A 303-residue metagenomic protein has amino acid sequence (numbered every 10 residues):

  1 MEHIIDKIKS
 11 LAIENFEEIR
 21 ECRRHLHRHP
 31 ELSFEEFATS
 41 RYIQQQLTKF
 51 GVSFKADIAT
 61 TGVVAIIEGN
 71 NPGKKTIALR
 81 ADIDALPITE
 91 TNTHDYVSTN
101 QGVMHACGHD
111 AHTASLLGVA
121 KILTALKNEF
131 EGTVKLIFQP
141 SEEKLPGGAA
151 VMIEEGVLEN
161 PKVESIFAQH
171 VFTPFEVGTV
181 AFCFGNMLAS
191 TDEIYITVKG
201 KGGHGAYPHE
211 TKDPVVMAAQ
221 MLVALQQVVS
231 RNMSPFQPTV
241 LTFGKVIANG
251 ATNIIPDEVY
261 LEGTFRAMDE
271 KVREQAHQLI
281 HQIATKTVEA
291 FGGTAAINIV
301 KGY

Functional and structural regions predicted by a protein language model:
E2-H105, A114-E131: Acidic/His- and Gly-rich active-site-bordering loop/insert found across diverse amide/peptide-bond hydrolases
I4, N15-C22, E35-Q46, K75 (+11 more regions): General structural feature for long, well-ordered alpha-helical segments within catalytic domains of soluble enzymes
L26, M152, G263: Residue-level signal for inorganic ion chemistry
E31, D82-D84, S141-E143, F172 (+1 more regions): Active-site beta-loop-alpha junctions enriched in small/polar residues
D57, R80, I137, G244 (+1 more regions): Solvent-exposed beta-strand sheet faces enriched in polar/charged residues
V64, L86, N92-M104, A111 (+2 more regions): Histidine/acidic-residue-rich, glycine-tolerant segments that coordinate divalent metal ions
A219-Y303: Metal-dependent amide/peptide-bond hydrolase catalytic core, centered on the "pita-bread" metallohydrolase fold
